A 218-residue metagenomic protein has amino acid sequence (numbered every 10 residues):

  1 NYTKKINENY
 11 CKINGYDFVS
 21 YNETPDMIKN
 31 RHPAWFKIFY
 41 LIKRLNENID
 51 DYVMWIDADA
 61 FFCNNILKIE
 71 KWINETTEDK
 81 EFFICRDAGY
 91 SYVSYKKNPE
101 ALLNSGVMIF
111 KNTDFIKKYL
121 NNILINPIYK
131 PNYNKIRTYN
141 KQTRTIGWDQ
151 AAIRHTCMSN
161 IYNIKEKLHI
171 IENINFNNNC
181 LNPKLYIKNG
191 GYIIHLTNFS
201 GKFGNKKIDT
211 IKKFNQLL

Functional and structural regions predicted by a protein language model:
N1, D26-R31, V93-N98, N134-R144: Short, flexible/disordered intra-domain loops and linkers
N1, E23, L67-K68, N121-I123: Short coil/turn segments at secondary-structure boundaries
N1-D51, I161: N-terminal anchoring/stem segment of glycosyltransferases
N1-K4, E8-K12, Y16, Y21 (+4 more regions): The feature represents the membrane-entry module of six-transmembrane cation channels
K4-E8, L41-I42, I69-N74, Q150-C157 (+1 more regions): Short amphipathic alpha-helical segments and helix-helix/interface helices
Y21-E23, C85, I171-N173: Conserved beta-strand termini and adjacent loop/short-helix elements that scaffold enzyme active sites in alpha/beta
P33-K117: GT-A fold catalytic core of metal-dependent nucleotide-sugar glycosyltransferases, centered on the diacidic
F39, N112-L217: Catalytic core and acceptor-binding pocket of nucleotide-sugar-dependent glycosyltransferases
